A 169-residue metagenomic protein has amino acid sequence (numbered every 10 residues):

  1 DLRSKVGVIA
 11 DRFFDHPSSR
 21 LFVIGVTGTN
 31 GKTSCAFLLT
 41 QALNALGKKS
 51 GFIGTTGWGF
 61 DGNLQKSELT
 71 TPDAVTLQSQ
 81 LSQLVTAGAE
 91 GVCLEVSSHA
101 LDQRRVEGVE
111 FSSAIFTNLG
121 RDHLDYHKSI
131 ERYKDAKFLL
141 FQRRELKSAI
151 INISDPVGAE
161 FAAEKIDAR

Functional and structural regions predicted by a protein language model:
D1-G25, C35-G47: Short, basic phosphate-binding NTP loop
I9, V26, I53, L77 (+4 more regions): Residue-level signal for inorganic ion chemistry
K32: Conserved lysine of the Walker
G47-D61: Short beta-strand-centered segment that lines the nucleotide-binding/catalytic pocket of NTP-utilizing
L64-A74, D122-H127: Flexible beta-alpha connector loops of hexameric P-loop NTPases
L69-S97: Conserved nucleotide-sensing/catalytic segment adjacent to the nucleotide-binding pocket in NTP-handling enzymes
A87, F111-R169: Acidic, Mg2+-coordinating active-site environments of NTP-dependent enzymes
H99-E107: Conserved helix/coil segment N-terminal to the catalytic DExD/H
